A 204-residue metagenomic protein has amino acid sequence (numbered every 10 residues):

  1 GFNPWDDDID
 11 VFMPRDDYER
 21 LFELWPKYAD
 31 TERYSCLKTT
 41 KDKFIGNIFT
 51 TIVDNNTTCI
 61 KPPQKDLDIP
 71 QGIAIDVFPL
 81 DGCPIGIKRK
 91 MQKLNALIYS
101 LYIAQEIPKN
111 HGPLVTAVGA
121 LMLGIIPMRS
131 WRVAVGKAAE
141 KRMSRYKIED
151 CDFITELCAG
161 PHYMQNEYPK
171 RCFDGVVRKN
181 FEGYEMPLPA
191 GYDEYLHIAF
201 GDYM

Functional and structural regions predicted by a protein language model:
G1-I9, M13-R20, R171, I198-A199: Active-site nucleotide-donor binding segment shared across nucleotidyl transfer reactions
E23-L24, R89: Short, conserved acidic/polar surface loops in the N-terminal third of protein domains
W25-I85, Q105-A199, M204: Conserved catalytic core of two-metal-ion nucleotidyltransferases
G86-Q92: A short secondary-structure junction signal
N95: A contiguous, mid-domain pocket- or channel-lining segment that forms the substrate-recognition surface
